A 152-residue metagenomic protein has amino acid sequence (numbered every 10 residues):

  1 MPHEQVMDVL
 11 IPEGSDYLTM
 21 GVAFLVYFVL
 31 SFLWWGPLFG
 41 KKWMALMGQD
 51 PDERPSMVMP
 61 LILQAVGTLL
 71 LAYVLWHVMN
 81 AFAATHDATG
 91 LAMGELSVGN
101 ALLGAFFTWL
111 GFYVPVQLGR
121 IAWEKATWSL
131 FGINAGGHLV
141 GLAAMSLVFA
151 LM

Functional and structural regions predicted by a protein language model:
P2-M152: Juxtamembrane/disordered regions of integral membrane proteins
